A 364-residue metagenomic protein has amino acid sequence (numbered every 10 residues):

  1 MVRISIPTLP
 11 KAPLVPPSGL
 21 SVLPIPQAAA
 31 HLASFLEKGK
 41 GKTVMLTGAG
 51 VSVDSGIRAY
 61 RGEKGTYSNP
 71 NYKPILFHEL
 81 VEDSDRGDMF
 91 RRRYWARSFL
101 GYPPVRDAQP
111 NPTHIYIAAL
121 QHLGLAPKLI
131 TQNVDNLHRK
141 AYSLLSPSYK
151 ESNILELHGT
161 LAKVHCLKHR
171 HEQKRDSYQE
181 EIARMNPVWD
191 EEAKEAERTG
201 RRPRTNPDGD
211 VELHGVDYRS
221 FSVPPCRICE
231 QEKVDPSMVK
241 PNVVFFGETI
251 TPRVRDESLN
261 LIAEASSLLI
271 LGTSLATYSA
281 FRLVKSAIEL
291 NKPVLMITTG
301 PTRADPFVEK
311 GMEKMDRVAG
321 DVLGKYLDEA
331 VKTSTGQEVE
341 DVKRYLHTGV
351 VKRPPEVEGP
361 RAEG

Functional and structural regions predicted by a protein language model:
M1-G364: Conserved catalytic core of sirtuin-type NAD+-dependent deacylases
